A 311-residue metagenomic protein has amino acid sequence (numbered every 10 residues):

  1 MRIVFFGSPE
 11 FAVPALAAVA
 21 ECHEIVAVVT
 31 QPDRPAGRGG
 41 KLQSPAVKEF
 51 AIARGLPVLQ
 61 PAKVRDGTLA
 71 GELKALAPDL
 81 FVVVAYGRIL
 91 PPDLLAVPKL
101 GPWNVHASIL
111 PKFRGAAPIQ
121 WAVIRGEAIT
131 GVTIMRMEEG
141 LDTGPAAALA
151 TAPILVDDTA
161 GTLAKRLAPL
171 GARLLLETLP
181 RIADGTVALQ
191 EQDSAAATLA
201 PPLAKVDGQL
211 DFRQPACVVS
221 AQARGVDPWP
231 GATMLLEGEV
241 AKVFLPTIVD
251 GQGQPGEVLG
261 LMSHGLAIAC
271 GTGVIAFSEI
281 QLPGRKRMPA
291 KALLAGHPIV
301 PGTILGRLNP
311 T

Functional and structural regions predicted by a protein language model:
M1-L42: N-terminal Rossmann-like dinucleotide-binding module
R2-V4, V26-V29, P57-L76, F81 (+1 more regions): Internal alpha/beta domain cores that form substrate/cofactor-binding pockets in large enzymes and binding proteins
G7, V28, A51, F81 (+7 more regions): A residue-level signal for conserved active-site and pocket-lining positions in enzyme catalytic cores
V13, A17, A70-K74, L176: Amphipathic, non-transmembrane alpha-helical secondary structure
V13, K41-S44, D66-A70, R88 (+1 more regions): Structural motif corresponding to alpha-helix initiation and N-cap regions
T30-A36, Q43-A62: Conserved nucleotide-sugar phosphate-binding/catalytic loop shared by glycosyltransferases and other
L80-L199, A204-V206: Donor/substrate-binding cores of folate-linked one-carbon enzymes
D207, F212-T311: An anion-binding loop in the catalytic cleft
